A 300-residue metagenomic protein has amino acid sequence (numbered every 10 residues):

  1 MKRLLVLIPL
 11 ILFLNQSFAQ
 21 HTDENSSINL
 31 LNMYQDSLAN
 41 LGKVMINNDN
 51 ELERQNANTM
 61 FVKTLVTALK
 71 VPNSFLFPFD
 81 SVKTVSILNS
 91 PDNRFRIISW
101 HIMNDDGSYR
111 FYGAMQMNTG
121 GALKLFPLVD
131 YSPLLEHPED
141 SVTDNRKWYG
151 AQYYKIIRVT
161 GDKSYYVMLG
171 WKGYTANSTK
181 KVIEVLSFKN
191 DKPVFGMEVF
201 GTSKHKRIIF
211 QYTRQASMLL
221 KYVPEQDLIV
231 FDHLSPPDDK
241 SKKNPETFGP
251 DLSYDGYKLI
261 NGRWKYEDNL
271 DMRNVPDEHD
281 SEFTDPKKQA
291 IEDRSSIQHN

Functional and structural regions predicted by a protein language model:
M1-M33: Bacterial Sec-dependent N-terminal signal peptides
Q20-I97: Start-of-domain marker
P78-F95, I102-D105, K147-D162, L219-E225: Structural signature of eukaryotic scaffold interfaces centered on beta-propeller domains
R94-H101, S164-K172, D227-H233: Short beta-strand elements that form the blades of beta-propeller/WD-repeat-like and other beta-sheet-rich scaffold
R110-G121, V182-K192, P245-N261: Beta-propeller blade signature
D140-W148, Q152-T160, V194-I260: Short aromatic loop motif centered on NTY/YTY
Y166, W171-T213: Short helix-loop boundary/capping segments
P236-N300: Hydrophilic extracytoplasmic domains
